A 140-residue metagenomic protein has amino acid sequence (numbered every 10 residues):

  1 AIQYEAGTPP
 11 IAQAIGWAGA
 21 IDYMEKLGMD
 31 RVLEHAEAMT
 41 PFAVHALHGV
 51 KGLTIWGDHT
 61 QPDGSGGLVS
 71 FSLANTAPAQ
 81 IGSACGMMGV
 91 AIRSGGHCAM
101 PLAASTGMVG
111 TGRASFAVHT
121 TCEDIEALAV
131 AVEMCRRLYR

Functional and structural regions predicted by a protein language model:
A1-R140: Pyridoxal 5′-phosphate
